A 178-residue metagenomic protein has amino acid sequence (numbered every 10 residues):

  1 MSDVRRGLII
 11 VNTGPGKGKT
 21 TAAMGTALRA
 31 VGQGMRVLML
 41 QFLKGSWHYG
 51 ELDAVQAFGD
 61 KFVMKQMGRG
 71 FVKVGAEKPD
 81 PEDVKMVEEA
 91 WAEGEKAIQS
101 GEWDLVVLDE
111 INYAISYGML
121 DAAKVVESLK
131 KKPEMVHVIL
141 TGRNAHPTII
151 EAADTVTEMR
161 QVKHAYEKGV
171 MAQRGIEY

Functional and structural regions predicted by a protein language model:
M1-I9: Extreme N-terminal, non-catalytic leader segments that precede Walker-type/kinase nucleotide-binding cores
L8, H137-L140: ASCE RecA-like P-loop NTPase motor cores that couple ATP hydrolysis to mechanical translocation on nucleic acids
L8-Q99: Conserved P-loop
G25-T26, L52-V55, D80, L120-K124 (+2 more regions): Short, glycine/charged-enriched secondary-structure capping and boundary segments
R29, A54, S128, T148-I149: Hydrophobic/aromatic ligand-binding patch that stacks against planar heteroaromatic rings of cofactors or nucleotides
L43-S46, G70-F71, N112-Y113, N144-P147 (+1 more regions): Conserved nucleotide-binding/hydrolysis micro-motifs of P-loop NTPases
V74-H137: Phosphate-binding/switch loop-helix module in NTP-utilizing enzymes
R143-Y178: Phosphate-binding/switch region of NTP-binding enzymes
